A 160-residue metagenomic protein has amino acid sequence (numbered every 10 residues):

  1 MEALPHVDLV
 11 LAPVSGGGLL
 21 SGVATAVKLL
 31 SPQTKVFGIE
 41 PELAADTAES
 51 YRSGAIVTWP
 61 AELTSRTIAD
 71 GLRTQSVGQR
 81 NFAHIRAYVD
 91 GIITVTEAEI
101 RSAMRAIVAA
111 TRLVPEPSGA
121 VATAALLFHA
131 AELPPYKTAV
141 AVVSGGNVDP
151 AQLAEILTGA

Functional and structural regions predicted by a protein language model:
M1-A160: PLP-dependent amino-acid enzyme catalytic core
